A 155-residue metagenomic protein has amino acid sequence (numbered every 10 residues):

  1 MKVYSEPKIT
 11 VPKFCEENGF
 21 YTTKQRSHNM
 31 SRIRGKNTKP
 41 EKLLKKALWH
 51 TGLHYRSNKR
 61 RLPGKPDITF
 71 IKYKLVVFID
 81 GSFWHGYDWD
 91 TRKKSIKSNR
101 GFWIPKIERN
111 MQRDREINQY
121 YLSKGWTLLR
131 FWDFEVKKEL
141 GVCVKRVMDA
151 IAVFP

Functional and structural regions predicted by a protein language model:
M1-R130, F134-P155: Nucleic-acid endo/exonuclease domains
